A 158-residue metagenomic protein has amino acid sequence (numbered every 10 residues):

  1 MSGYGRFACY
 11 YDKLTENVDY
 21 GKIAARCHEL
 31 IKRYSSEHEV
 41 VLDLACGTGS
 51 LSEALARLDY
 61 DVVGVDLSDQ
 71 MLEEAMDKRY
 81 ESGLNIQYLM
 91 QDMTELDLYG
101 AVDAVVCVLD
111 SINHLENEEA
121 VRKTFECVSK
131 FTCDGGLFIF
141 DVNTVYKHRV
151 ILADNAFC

Functional and structural regions predicted by a protein language model:
M1-E37: Conserved class I S-adenosyl-L-methionine
H38-A45: Conserved class I S-adenosyl-L-methionine
S50-E95: Class I SAM-dependent methyltransferase SAM/SAH-binding core
D97-A104: A short acidic, Gly/Pro-enriched loop at the edge of an enzyme's catalytic core that lines a small-molecule cofactor
V108-D110: Residues lining the SAM
N113-L115: A short His-aromatic
R122-D134: A short glycine-rich, Lys/Arg-flanked "PGG" loop and its adjoining helix->strand segment in the class I
L137-C158: Conserved class I S-adenosyl-L-methionine
